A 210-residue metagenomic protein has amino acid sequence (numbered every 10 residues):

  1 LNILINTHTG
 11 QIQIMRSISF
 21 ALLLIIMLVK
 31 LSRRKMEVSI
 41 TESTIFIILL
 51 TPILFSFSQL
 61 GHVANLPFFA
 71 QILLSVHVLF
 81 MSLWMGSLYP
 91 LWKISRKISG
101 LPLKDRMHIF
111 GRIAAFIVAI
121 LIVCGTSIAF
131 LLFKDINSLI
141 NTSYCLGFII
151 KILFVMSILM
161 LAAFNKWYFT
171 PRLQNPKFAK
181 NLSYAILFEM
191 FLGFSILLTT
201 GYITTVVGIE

Functional and structural regions predicted by a protein language model:
L1-E210: Polytopic transmembrane helical bundles with strong interfacial aromatic enrichment
